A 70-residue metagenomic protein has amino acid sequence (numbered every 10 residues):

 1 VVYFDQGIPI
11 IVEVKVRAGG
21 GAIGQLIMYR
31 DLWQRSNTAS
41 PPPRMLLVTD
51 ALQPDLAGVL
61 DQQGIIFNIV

Functional and structural regions predicted by a protein language model:
V1-V16, Y29: Conserved catalytic cores of phosphodiester-cleaving nucleases, focusing on short active-site segments
G7, G24, S40-P42: Short connector loops at helix/strand junctions that flank enzyme active sites, especially segments positioning acidic
K15-A18, T49: Structured beta->alpha junctions
A18-L26: Active-site-adjacent loop/helix micro-motif of nuclease/hydrolase catalytic cores
G20, N37-T38: Short glycine/serine/proline-enriched coil/turn segments at secondary-structure junctions
L26-R35: Metal-dependent nuclease catalytic cores in nucleic-acid-processing enzymes, especially RNase H-like/related
T38-V70: Domain-level recognition of nuclease-like catalytic cores that cleave nucleotide substrates
